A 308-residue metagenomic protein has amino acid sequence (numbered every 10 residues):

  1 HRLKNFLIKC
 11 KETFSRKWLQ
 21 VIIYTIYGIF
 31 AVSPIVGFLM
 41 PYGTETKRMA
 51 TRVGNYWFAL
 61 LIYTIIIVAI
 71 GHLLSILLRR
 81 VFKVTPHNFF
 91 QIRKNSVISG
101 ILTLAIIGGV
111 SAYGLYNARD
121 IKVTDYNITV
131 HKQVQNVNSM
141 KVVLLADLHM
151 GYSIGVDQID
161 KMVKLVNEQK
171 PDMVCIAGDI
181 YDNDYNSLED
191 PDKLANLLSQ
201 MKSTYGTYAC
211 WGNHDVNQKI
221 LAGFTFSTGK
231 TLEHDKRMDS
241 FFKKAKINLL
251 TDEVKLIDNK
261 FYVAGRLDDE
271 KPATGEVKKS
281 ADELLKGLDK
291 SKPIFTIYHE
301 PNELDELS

Functional and structural regions predicted by a protein language model:
H1-R119: Non-catalytic terminal accessory segments
V110, Y126, F261: A broad, low-specificity signal marking well-ordered, structured residues that form hydrophobic/aromatic
A118-Q133: Alpha-helical transmembrane signal-anchor/signal-peptide segments
Q133-S308: Soluble catalytic domains of enzymes that build or remodel membrane lipids, polysaccharides, and related
